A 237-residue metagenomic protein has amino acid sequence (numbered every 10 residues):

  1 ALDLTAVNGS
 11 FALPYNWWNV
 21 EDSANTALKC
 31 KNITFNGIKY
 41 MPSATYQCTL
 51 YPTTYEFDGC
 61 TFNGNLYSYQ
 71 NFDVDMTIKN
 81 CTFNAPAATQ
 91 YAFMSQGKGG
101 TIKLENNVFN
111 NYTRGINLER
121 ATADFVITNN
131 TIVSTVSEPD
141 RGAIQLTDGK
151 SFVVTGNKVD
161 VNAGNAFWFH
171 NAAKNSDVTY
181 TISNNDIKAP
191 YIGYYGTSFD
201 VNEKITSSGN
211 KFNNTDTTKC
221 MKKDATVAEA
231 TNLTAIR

Functional and structural regions predicted by a protein language model:
A1, A6, S23-N25, C30 (+16 more regions): Parallel beta-helix/beta-solenoid
A1-L28, A88, A163-N165, K188 (+3 more regions): Short intrinsically disordered, low-complexity coil segments enriched in acidic
S10-W17, G37-Y46, N63-D73, A85-G99 (+5 more regions): Short glycine/acidic-rich loop motifs that flank beta-strands on beta-rich extracellular proteins
V20, Y46-C48, I78, N130 (+1 more regions): Flexible coil/linker segments and helix-coil junctions enriched in charged and small residues
A27-N36, F57-N63, A143-I144, N184-N185: Extended, compositionally biased low-complexity polar/Lys-Gly-rich tracts and adjacent boundary/linker regions are
S183-R237: Leucine-rich solenoid repeat scaffolds
